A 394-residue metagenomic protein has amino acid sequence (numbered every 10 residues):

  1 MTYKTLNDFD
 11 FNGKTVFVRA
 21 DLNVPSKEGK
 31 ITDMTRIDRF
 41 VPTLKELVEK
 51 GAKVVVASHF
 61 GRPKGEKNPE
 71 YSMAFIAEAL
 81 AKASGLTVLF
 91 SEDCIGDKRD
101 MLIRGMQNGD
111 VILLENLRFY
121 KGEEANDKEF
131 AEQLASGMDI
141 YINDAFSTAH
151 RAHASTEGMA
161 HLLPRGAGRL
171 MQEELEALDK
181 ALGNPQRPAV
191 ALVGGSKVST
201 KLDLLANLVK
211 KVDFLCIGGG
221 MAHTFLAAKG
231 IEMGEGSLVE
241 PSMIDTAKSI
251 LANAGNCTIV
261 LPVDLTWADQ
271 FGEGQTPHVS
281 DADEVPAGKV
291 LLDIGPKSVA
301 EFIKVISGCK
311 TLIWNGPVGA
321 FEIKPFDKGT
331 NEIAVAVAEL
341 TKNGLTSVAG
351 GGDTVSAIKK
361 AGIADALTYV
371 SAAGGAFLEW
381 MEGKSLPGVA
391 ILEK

Functional and structural regions predicted by a protein language model:
M1-K394: Active-site loop-to-helix "anion-binding N-cap" substructures in soluble metabolic enzymes
